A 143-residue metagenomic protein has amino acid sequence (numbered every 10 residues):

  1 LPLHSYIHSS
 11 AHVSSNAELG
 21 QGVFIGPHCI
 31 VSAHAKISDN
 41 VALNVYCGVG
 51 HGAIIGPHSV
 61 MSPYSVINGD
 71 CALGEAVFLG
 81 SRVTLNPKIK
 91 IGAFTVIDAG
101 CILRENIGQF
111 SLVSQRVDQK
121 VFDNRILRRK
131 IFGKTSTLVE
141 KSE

Functional and structural regions predicted by a protein language model:
L1-S9, D118, F122-E143: Terminal amphipathic alpha-helical/low-complexity segments used for targeting or macromolecular assembly
Y6-V121: Structural signal for interior beta-strand "rungs" in well-ordered beta-sheet cores of soluble enzyme domains
